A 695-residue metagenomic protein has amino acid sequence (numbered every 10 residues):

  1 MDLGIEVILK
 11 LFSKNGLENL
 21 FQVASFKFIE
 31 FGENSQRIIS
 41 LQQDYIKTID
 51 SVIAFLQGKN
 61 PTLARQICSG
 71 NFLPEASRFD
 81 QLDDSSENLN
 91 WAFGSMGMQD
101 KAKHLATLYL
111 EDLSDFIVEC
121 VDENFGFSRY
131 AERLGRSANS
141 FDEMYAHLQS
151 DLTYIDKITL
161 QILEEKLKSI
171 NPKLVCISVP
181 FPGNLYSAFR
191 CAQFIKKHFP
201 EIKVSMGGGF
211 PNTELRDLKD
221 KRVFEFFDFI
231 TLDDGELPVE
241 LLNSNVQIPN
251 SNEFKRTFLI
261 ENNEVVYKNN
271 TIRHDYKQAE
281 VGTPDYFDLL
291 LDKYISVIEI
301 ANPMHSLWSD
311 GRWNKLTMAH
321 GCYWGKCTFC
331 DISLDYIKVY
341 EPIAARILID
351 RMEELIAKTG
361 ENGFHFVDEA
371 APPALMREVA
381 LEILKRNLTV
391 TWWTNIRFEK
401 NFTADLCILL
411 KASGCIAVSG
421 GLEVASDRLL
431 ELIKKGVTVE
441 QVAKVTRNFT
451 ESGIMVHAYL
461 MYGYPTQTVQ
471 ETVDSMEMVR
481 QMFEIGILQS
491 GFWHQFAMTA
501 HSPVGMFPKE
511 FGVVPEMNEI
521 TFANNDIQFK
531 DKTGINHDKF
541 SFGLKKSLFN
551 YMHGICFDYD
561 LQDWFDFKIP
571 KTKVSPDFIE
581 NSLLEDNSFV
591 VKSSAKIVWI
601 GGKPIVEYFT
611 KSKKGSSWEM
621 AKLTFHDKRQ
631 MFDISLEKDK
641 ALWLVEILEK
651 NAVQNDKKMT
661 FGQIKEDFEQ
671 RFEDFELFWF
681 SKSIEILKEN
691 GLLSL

Functional and structural regions predicted by a protein language model:
M1-L82, L89, A106-Y109, E132-K277: Glycine-rich beta-alpha loop elements in corrinoid/cobalamin-binding modules across cobalamin-dependent enzymes
E6-K10, P182-Y186, N212-E214, V239 (+10 more regions): Flexible loop/turn segments at secondary-structure boundaries
L9-L17, I29-Q36, S40, D44 (+3 more regions): A structural motif corresponding to the C-terminal lobe/cap of the Radical SAM core domain
G16, L20-S25, E33-G126, F529-L695: Radical SAM enzyme core and accessory elements
D112-I162, E299, P303-I332, Y336: Active-site cores of enzymes that catalyze phosphoryl transfer or operate on phosphate-rich substrates
M144, E264-K315, Q630-D633, E689 (+1 more regions): N-terminal [4Fe-4S]-dependent radical SAM core
Y154-F226, P342, R346-I349, E353-I356 (+4 more regions): Secondary-structure-rich domain cores
P284-M455: Radical SAM [4Fe-4S] cluster-binding motif and immediate context
